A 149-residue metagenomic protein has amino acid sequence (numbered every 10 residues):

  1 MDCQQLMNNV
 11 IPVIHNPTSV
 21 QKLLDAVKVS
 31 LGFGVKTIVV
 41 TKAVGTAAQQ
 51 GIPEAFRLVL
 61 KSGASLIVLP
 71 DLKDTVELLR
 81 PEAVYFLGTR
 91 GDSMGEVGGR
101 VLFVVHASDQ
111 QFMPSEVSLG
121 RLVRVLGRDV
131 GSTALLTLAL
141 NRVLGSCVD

Functional and structural regions predicted by a protein language model:
M1-D149: Post-transcriptional modification and biogenesis factors for structured RNAs of the translation apparatus
